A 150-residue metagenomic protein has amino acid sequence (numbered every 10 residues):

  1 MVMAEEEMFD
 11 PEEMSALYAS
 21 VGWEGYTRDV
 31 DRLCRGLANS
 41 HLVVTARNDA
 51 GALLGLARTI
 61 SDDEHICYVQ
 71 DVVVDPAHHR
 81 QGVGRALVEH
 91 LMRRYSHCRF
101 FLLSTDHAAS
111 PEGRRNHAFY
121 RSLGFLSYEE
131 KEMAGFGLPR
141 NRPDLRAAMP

Functional and structural regions predicted by a protein language model:
M1-T27, K131, A147-P150: Short amphipathic alpha-helix that is part of the acyltransferase structural core
R32-V73: A conserved beta-strand-loop-helix scaffold within acyl/acetyltransferase catalytic domains
V74, R80-R93: Conserved acetyl-CoA-binding loop-helix of GNAT-fold acetyltransferases
R85, H97-L102, H107-R140: Conserved active-site alpha-helix within GNAT-family acetyltransferase domains
